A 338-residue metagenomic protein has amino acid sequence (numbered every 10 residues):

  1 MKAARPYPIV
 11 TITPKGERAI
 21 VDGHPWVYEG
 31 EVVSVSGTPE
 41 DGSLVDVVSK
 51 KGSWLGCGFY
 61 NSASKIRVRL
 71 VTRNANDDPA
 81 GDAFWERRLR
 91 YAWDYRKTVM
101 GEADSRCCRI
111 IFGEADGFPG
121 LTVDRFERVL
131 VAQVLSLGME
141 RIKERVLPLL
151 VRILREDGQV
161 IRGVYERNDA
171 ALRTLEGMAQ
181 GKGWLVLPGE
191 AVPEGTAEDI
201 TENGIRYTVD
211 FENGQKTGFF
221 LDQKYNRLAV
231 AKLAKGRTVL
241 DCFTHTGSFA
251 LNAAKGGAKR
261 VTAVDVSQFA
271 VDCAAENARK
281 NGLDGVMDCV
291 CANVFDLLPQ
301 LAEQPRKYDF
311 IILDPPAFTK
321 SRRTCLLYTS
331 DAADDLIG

Functional and structural regions predicted by a protein language model:
M1-E127: Non-catalytic accessory regions of SAM-dependent methyltransferases
S64, G138-E140, Q215-K216: Short, surface-exposed beta-strand-loop junctions and turns on beta-sheet-rich folds
G81-R87, Y91-Y95, R155-E176, A231-A258: A short, charged
I111-D124, E144-F219: Non-catalytic substrate-recognition/targeting regions of SAM-dependent transferases
E127-E140: A short interface-forming secondary-structure element
V192-S330: Rossmann-like S-adenosyl-L-methionine
Y328-G338: Single conserved hydrophobic/aromatic residue that forms the stacking wall/gate of nucleotide- or nucleobase-binding
